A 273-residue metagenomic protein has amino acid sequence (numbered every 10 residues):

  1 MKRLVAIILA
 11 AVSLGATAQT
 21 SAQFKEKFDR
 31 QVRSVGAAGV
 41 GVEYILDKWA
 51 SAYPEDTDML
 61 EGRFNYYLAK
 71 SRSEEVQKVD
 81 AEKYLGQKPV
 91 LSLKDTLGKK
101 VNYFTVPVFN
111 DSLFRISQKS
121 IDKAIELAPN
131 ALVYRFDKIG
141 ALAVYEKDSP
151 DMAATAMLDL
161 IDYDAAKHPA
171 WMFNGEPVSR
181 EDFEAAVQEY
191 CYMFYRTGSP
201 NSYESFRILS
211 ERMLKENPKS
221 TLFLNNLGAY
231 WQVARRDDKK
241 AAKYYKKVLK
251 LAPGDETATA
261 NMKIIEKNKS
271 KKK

Functional and structural regions predicted by a protein language model:
T17-F104: N-terminal leader/linker segments that initiate helical-solenoid repeat arrays
S21-F24, T57-D58, L132-V133, H168 (+4 more regions): Helix-start (N-cap) detector for alpha-helical repeat units in TPR-like alpha-solenoids, especially tetratricopeptide
P54-E55, P129-N130, A165-A166, P218-K219 (+1 more regions): Short coil turns that delineate tetratricopeptide repeat
Y66-K123, L127, V144-A185, R196 (+1 more regions): Short coil/linker segments at helix-helix boundaries
F173-V233: Alpha-helical adaptor scaffolds
